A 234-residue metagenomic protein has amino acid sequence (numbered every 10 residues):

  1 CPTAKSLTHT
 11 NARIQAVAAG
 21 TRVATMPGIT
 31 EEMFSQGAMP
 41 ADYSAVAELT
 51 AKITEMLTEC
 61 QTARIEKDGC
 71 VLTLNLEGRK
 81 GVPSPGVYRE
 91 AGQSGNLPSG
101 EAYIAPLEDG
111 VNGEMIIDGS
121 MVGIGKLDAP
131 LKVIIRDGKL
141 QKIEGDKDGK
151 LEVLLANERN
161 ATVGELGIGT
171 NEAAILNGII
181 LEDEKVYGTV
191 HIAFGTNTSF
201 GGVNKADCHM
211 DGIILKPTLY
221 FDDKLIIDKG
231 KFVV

Functional and structural regions predicted by a protein language model:
C1-I124, D128, R136, N157 (+2 more regions): Active-site bordering "gate/hinge" segments that shape substrate access to catalytic or cofactor-binding pockets
C60, N112, P130, V163 (+1 more regions): Short, surface-exposed beta-edge/turn micro-motifs
E77, G145-D146, G195, K231: Surface loops and adjacent helix of pleckstrin homology
D128-P130, L215: Short loop/turn microsegments at loop-to-beta-strand junctions
R136-E172: A beta-strand-loop signature enriched in Asp, Gly, Thr, and Trp that corresponds to the sialidase/neuraminidase Asp-box
N160-T218: Cysteine/selenocysteine-centered motifs that mediate thiol-based redox chemistry or coordinate metal-sulfur cofactors
